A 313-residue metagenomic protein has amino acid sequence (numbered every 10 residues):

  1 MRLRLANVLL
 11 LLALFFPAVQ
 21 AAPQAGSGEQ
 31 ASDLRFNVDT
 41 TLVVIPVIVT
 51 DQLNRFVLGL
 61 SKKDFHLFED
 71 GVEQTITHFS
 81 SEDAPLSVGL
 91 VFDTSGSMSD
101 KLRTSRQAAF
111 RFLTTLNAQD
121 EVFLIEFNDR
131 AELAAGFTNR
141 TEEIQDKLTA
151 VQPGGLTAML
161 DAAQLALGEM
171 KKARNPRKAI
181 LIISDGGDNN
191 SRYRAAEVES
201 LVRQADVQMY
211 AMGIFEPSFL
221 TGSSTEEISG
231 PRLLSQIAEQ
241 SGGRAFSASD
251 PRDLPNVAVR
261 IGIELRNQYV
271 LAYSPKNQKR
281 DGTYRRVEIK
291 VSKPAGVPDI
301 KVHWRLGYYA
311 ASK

Functional and structural regions predicted by a protein language model:
M1-L5: Positively charged n-region of N-terminal signal peptides that target proteins for export
N7-A18: Bacterial N-terminal signal peptides
Q20-K313: Scaffold/interface architecture of coatomer-like assemblies
